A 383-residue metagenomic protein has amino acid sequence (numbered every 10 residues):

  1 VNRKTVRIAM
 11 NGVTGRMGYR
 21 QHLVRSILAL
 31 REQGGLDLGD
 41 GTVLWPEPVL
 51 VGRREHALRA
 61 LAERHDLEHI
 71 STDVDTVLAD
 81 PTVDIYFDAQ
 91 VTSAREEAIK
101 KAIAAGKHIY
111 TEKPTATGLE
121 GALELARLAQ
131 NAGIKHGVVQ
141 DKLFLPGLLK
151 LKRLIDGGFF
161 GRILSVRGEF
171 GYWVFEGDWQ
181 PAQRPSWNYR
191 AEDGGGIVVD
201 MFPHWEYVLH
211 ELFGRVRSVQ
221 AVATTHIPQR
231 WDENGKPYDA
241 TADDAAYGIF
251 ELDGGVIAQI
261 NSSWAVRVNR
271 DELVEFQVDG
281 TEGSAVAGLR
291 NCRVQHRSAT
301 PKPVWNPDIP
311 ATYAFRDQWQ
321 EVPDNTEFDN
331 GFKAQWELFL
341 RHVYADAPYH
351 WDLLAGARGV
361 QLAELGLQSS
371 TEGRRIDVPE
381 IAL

Functional and structural regions predicted by a protein language model:
V1-H65: N-terminal Rossmann-like dinucleotide-binding module
R3, I134, G161-S165, Q368-L383: C-terminal capping/lid region of NAD(P)-dependent oxidoreductase domains
A60-L67, E124, L128-A129: Short, conserved SAM-binding/catalytic segment of Class I S-adenosyl-L-methionine-dependent methyltransferases
H69-P81: Short acidic low-complexity segments
D84-I85, V91-T92, E96-L143, G158: Beta-strand-loop-alpha-helix segment that lines the small-molecule cofactor/substrate pocket of alpha/beta enzymes
K142-A240, G373: Predominantly a Rossmann-like dinucleotide-binding segment in NAD(P)-dependent oxidoreductases
P203, S262-N269: Glycine-rich phosphate/pyrophosphate-binding beta-alpha loops
W231-N234, Y238-D239, Y247, E251-L252 (+3 more regions): C-terminal glycine/acidic-rich active-site capping loop/insertion
